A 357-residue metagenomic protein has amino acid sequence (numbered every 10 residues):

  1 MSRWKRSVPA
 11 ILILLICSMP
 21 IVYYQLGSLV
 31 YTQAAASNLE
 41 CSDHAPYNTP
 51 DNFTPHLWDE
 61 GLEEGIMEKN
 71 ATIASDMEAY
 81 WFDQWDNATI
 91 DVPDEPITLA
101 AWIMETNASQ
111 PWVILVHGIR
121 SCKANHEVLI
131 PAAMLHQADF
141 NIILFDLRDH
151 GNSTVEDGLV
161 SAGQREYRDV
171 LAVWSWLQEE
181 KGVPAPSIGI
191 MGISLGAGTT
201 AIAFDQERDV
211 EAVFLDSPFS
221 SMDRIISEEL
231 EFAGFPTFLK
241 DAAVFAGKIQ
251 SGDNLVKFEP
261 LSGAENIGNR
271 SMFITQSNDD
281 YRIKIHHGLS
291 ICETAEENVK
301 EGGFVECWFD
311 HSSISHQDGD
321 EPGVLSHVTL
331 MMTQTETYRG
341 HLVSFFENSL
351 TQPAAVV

Functional and structural regions predicted by a protein language model:
M1-E78: N-terminal targeting or regulatory segments adjacent to alpha/beta-hydrolase or S9 domains
L62-A108: N-terminal cap/lid segment of alpha/beta-hydrolase-fold proteins
I119-M134, L147: The serine-hydrolase catalytic nucleophile loop
A132-T154: Conserved alpha/beta-hydrolase
V160-K181: Alpha/beta-hydrolase active-site loop
I202-D253: Hydrolase active-site cap/lid region
I267-G268, F273-Q276, D280: Short beta-strand/loop motif that positions the catalytic acidic residue of the alpha/beta-hydrolase fold
L289, E297-V357: C-terminal catalytic histidine-bearing segment of alpha/beta-hydrolase fold enzymes
